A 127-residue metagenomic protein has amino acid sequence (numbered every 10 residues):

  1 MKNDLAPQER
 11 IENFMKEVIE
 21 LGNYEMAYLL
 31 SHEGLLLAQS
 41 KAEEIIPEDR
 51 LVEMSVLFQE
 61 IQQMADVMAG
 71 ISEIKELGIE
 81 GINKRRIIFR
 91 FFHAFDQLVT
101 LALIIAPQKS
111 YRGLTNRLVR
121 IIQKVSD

Functional and structural regions predicted by a protein language model:
M1-M26, S31-H32, L36-D127: Non-catalytic interaction/Regulatory regions outside core domains
